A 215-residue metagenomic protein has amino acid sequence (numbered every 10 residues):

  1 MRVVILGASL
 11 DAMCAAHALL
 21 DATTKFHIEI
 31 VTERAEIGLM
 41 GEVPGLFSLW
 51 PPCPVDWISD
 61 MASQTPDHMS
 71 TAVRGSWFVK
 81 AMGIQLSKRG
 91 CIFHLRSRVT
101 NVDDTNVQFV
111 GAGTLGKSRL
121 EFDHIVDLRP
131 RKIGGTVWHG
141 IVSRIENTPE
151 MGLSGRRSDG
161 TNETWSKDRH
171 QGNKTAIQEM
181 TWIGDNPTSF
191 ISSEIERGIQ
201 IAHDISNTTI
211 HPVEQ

Functional and structural regions predicted by a protein language model:
M1-E29, F190-I210, E214: N-terminal Rossmann-like FAD-binding beta1-loop-alpha1 element of flavoenzymes
G7, T32-R34, R129: Short beta-strand/turn micro-motifs composed of small residues that flank or help shape donor/cofactor-binding pockets
D11, E36, I133: Surface-exposed, flexible loop/turn segments at secondary-structure boundaries
C14-P66, G75-W77: N-terminal FAD cofactor-binding segment of flavoenzymes
H17-L20, G83, S87: Class I S-adenosyl-L-methionine
E36-L39, I84, K88-C91: Adenine nucleotide-associated cytosolic modules
T65-Q85, S189-S193: Short beta-strand to alpha-helix junction loop
R89, F93-P212: Predominantly flavin-linked oxidoreductase catalytic cores and closely associated redox partners
